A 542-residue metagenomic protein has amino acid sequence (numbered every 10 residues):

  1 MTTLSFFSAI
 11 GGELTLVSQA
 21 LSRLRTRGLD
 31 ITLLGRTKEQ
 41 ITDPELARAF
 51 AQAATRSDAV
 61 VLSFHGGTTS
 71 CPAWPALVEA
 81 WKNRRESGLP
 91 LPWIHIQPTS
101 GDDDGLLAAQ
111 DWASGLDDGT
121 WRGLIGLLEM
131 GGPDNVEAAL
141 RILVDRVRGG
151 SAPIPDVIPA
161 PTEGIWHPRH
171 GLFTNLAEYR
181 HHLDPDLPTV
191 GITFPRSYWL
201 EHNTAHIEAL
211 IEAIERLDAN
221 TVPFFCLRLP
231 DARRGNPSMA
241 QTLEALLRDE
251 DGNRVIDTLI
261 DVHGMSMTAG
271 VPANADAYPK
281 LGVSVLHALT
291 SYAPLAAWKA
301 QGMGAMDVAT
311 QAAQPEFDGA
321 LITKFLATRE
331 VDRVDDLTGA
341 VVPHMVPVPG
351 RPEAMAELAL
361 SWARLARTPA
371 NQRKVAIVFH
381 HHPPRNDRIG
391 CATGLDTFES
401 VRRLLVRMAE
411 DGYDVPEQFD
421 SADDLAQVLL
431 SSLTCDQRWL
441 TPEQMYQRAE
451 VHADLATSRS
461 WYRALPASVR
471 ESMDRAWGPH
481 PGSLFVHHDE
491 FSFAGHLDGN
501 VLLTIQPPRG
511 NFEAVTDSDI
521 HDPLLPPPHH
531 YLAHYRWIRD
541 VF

Functional and structural regions predicted by a protein language model:
M1-F542: An N-terminal assembly and electron-transfer interface module characteristic of large anaerobic redox and radical
